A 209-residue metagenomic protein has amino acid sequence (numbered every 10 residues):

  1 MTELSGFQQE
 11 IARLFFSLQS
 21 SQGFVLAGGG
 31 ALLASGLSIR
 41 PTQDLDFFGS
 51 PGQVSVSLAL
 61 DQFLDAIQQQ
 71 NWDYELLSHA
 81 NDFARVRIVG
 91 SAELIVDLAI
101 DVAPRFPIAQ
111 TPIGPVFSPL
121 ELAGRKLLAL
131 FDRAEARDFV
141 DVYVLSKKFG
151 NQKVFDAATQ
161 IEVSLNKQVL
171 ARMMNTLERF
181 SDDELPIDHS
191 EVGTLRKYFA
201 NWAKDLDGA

Functional and structural regions predicted by a protein language model:
M1-A209: Compositionally biased terminal segments of proteins
